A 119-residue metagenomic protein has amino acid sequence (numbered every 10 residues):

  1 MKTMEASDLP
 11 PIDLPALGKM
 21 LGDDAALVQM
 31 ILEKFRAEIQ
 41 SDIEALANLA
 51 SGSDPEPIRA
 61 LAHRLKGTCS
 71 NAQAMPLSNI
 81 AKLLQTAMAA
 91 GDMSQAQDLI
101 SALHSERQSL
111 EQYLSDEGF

Functional and structural regions predicted by a protein language model:
M1-F119: Two-component system phosphorelay core
